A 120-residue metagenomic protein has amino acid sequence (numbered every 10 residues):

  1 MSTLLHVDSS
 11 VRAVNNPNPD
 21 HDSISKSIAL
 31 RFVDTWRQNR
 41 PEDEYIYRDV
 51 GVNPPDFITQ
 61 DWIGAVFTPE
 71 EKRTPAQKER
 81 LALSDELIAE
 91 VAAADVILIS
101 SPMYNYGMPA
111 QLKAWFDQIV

Functional and structural regions predicted by a protein language model:
S2-S101, Y106-Q118: N-terminal beta1-alpha1-beta2 submodule of the flavodoxin-like/Rossmannoid cofactor-binding fold
